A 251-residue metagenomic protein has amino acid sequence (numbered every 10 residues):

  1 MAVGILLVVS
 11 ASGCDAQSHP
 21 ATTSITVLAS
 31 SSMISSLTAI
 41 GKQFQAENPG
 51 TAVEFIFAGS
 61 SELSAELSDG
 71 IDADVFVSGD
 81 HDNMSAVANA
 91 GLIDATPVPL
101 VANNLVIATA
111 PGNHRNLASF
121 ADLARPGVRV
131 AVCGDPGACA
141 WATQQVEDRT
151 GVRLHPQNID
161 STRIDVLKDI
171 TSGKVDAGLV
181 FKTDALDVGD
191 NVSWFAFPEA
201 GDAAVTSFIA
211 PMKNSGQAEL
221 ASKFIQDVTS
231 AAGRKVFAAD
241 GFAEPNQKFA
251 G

Functional and structural regions predicted by a protein language model:
M1-I5: Sec-dependent N-terminal signal peptides
V9-G13: C-terminal motif of bacterial Sec signal peptides marking the signal peptidase cleavage site
C14-A46, A52, S61, A65-S68 (+4 more regions): Exported/periplasmic ABC-transporter solute-binding proteins
D74-S78: Periplasmic-binding protein-like
L92: Active-site surface patch of divalent metal-dependent phosphodiester/phosphate bond hydrolases
V106: N-terminal glycine-rich flavin-associated loop
